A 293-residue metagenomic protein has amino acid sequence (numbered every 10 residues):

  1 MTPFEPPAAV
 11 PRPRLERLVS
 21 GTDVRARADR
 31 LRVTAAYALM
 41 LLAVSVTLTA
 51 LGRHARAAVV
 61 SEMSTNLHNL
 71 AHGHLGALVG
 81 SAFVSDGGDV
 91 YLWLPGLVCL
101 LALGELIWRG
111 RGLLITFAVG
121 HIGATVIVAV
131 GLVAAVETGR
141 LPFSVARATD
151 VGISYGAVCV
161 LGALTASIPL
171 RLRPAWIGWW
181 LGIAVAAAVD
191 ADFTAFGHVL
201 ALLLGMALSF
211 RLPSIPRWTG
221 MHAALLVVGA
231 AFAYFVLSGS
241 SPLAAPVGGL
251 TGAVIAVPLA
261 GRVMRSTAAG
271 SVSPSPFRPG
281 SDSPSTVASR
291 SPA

Functional and structural regions predicted by a protein language model:
M1-V24, A187-A293: C-terminal transmembrane module of polytopic alpha-helical membrane proteins
E16-V60: N-terminal signal-anchor transmembrane alpha helix
L31-V44, A175-L181, L225-A230: Alpha-helical transmembrane segments
T49-G110, L132: N-terminal TM1-TM2 helical hairpin plus the immediately adjacent luminal interfacial "cap"
A77, L94-A102, A157-A163, G178-A187 (+2 more regions): Hydrophobic, membrane-inserted alpha-helices
L106-G112, L164-A175, F210-M221: Membrane-helix interface "capping/anchor" motifs
L113-S144: Hydrophobic alpha-helical transmembrane segments of integral membrane proteins
F143-A163, I168, F193-A201: Membrane-interface micro-motifs in multi-pass membrane enzymes
